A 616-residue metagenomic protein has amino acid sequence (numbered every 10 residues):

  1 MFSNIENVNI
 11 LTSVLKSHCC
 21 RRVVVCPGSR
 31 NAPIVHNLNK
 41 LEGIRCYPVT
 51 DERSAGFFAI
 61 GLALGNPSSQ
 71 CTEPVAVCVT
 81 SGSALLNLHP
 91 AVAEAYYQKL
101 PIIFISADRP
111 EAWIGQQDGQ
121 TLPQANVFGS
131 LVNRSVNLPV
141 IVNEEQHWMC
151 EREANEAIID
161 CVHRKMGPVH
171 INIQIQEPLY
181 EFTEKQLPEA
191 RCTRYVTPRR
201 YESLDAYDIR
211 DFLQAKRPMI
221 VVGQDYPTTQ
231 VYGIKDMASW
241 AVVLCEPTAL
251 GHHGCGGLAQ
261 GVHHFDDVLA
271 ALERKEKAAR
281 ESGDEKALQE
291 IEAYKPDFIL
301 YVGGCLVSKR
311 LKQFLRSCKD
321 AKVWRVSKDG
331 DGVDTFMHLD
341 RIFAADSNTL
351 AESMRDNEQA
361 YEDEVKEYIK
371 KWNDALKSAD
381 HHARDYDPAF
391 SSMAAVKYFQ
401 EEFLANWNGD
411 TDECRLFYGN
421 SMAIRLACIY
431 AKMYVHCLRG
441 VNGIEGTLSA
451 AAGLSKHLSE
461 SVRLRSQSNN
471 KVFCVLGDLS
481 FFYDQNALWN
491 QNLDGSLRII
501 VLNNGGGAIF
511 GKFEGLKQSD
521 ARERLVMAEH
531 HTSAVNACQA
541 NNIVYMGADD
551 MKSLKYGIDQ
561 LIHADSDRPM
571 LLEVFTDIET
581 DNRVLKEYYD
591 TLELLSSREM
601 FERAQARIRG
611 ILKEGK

Functional and structural regions predicted by a protein language model:
M1-F2, F314-M422, M551-K616: Phosphate/pyrophosphate-binding active-site segments
F2, E153-E156, D160-A215: Conformationally flexible catalytic loops at phosphate/diphosphate-handling active centers
V8-C19, S29-R30, I34-L38, N373-R465 (+2 more regions): Active-site diphosphate/adenylate-binding microenvironment
I10-C20, L62-T72, I158-K165, D205-P218 (+5 more regions): Glycine-rich phosphate/diphosphate-binding loops that line cofactor/substrate pockets in enzymes
A32-E111, A278-D284, V307, I424-G507: Thiamine diphosphate
L64-G65, V222-W324, K432-E460, Y483-N486 (+2 more regions): Glycine-rich, anion-gripping cofactor-binding loops and their flanking helix/strand elements in enzyme active sites
I105, A112-N126, I429-K616: Thiamine diphosphate
S106-A157, C245-N373, Q491, F513-E514 (+1 more regions): Glycine-rich, acidic loop regions that bind phosphate or pyrophosphate groups
